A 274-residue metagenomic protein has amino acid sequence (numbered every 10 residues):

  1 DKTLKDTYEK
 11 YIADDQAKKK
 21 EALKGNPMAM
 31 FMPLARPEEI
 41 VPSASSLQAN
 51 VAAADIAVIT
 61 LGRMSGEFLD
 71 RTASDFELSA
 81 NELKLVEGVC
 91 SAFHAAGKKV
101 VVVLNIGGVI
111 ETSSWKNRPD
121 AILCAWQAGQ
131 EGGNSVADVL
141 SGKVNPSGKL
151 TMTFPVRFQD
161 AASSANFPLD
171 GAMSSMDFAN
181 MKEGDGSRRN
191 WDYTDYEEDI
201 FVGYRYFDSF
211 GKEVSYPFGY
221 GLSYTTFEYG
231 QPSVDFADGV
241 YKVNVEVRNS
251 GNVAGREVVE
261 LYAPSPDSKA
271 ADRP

Functional and structural regions predicted by a protein language model:
D1-L34, A96, N105-R256, Y262-P264: Secreted, periplasmic, or luminal enzymes acting at the cell surface/secretory milieu
T7-F93, L104-N117: Hydrophobic helix-and-loop "lid/oligomerization" segment in the mid-to-C-terminal part of catalytic domains
L261-P274: Short beta-strand and strand-turn-strand segments in soluble, beta-rich domains
